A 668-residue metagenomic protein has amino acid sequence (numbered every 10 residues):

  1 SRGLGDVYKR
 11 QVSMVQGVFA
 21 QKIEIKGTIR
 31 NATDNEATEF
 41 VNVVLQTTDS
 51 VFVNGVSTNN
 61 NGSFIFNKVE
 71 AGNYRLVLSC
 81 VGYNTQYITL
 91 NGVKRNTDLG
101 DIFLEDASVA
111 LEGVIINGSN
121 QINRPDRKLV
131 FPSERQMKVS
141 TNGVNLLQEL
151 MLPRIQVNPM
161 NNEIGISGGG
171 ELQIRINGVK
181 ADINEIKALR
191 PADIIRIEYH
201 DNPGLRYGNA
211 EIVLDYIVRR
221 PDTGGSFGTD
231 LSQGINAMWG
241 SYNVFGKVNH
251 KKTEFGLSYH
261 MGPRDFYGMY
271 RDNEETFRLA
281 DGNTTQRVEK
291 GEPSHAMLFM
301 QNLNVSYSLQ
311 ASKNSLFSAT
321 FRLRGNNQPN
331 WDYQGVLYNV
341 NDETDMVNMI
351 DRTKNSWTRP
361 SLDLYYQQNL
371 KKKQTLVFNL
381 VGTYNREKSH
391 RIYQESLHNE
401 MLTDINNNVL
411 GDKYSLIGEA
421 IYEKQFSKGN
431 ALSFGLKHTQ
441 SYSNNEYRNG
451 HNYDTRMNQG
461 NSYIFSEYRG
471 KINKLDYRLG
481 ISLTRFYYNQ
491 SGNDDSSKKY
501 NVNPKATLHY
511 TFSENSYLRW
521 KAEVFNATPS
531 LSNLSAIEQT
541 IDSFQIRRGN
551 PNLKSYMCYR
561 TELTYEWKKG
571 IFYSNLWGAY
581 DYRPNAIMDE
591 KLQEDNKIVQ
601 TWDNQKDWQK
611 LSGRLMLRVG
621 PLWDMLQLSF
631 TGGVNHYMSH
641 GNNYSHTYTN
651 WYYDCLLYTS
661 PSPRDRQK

Functional and structural regions predicted by a protein language model:
R2-Q11, Y658-Q667: Conserved small/polar residues in nucleotide/adenosyl-binding loops
Q21, V44, S63, V77 (+16 more regions): Membrane-proximal, glycine/serine-rich, low-complexity loop/turn segments characteristic of large bacterial
T28-T38: Structural motif
T48-S63: Short, acidic Ser/Thr/Gly-rich low-complexity loop/linker segments typical of extracellular and cell-surface proteins
A188-L189, G234-N236, H295-F299, R352-T358 (+7 more regions): Replace "Gram-negative outer membrane beta-barrel proteins" with "bacterial and organellar outer membrane beta-barrel
E211-I212, Y216-L231, W331-G335, S433-S441 (+4 more regions): Surface-exposed extracellular loop regions of Gram-negative outer-membrane beta-barrel proteins
G268-T284, N330-M346, S389-L397, N444-N452 (+5 more regions): Outer-membrane beta-barrel translocator domains and adjoining extracellular loop/strand segments of Gram-negative
S415-I417, M457, N550, K554 (+1 more regions): Outer membrane beta-barrel strand-and-loop segments of large Gram-negative receptors, especially TonB-dependent
